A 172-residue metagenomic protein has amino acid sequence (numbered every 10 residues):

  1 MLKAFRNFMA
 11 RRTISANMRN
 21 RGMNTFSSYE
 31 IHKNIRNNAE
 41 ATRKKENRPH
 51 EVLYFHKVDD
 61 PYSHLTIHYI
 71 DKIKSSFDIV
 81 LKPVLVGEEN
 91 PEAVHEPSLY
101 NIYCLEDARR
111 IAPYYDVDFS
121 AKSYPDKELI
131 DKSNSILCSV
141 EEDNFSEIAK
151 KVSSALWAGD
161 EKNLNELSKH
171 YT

Functional and structural regions predicted by a protein language model:
M1-M9, T13, M18-N38, E51 (+2 more regions): C-terminal cap of thioredoxin/glutaredoxin-like
S15-R21, K45-H50, L85, I102-Y103: Generic detector of short, locally flexible boundary/turn motifs and exposed helical patches
A39-K44: Glycine-/acidic-rich phosphate or pyrophosphate-binding loops and their flanking alpha/beta elements
E46-Y62: Short active-site neighborhood of thiol/selenol oxidoreductases, capturing the structured segment around
V58, L65-L156: Structural alpha/beta surface segment adjacent to cysteine/selenocysteine redox centers across thiol/disulfide enzymes
